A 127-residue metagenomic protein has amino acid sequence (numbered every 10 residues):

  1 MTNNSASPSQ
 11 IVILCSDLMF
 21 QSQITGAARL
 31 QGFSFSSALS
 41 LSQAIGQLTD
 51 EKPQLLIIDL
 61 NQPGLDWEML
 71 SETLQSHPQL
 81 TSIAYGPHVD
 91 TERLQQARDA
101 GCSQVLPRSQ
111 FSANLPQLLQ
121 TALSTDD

Functional and structural regions predicted by a protein language model:
M1-Q10, L118-D127: Non-catalytic signal-transmission and effector/linker regions of two-component phosphorelay proteins
S9-L18: Conserved acidic segment of CheY-like receiver
L18-S36: Two-component/phosphorelay signaling modules centered on CheY-like receiver
L39-L55: Acidic, metal-coordinating helix/loop segments flanking the phosphotransfer/catalytic sites of two-component signaling
I58-T73: Conserved phosphotransfer microenvironments
L80-V89: A short, hydrophobic beta-strand element within the central beta-sheet of small alpha/beta folds
V89-Q104: Alpha4 helix (beta4-alpha4-beta5 surface) of REC/receiver domains from two-component response regulators
G101-A113: Output/docking surface of receiver
